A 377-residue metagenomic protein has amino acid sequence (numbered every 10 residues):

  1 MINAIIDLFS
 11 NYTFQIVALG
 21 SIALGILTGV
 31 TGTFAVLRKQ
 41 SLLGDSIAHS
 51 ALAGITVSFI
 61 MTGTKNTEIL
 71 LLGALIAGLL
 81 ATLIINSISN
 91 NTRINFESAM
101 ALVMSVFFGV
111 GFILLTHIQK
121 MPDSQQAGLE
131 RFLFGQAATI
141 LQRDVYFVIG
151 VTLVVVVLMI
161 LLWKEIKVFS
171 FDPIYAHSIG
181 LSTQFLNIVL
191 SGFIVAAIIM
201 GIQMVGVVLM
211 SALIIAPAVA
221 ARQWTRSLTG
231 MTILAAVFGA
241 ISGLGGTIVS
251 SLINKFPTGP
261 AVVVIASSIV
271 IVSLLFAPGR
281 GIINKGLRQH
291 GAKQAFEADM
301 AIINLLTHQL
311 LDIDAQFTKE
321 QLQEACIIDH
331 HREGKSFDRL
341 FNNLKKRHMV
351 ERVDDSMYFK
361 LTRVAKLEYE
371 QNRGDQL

Functional and structural regions predicted by a protein language model:
M1-G25: Membrane-interfacial amphipathic/re-entrant helices at transmembrane-helix boundaries
V30-F34, T56-I60, L83, S87 (+7 more regions): Alpha-helical transmembrane segments of multipass membrane proteins
T33-A48, L52-P122, R222-A235, V249-F256: Short loop segments and helix-boundary regions at transmembrane helix junctions of multi-pass inner-membrane proteins
M104-M159: Transmembrane helix-bundle core of multi-pass membrane transporters and related energy-transducing complexes
D144-S211: Helix-loop-helix "hairpin" substructures at the membrane interface of multi-pass membrane proteins
T258, V262-N304: Membrane-interfacial segments at transmembrane helix termini in multi-pass membrane proteins
N284-R352, S356: Non-transmembrane accessory domains of multi-pass membrane transporters/channels
R363-L377: Short, amphipathic alpha-helical interaction segments positioned at domain boundaries
